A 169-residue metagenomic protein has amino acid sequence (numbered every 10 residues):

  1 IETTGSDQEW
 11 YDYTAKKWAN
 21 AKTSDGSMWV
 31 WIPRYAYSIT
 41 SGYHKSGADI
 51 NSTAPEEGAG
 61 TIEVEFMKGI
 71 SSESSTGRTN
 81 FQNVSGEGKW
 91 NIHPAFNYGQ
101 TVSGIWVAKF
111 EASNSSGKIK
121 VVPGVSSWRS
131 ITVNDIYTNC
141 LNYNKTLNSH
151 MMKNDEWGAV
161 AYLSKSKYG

Functional and structural regions predicted by a protein language model:
I1-G42, S149: GGW-centered surface loops in extracellular recognition modules
K17-W18, G42-H44, D135, S164: Residue-level detector of solvent-exposed, low-hydrophobicity positions
D25-G26, E57-G60, V64-G169: Short aromatic-cysteine micro-motif
S38-K45, N114-I119: Short, solvent-exposed loop/turn elements at domain surfaces
S46, N51: A motif-centric signal for short, conserved binding hotspots located in accessible loops or intrinsically disordered
